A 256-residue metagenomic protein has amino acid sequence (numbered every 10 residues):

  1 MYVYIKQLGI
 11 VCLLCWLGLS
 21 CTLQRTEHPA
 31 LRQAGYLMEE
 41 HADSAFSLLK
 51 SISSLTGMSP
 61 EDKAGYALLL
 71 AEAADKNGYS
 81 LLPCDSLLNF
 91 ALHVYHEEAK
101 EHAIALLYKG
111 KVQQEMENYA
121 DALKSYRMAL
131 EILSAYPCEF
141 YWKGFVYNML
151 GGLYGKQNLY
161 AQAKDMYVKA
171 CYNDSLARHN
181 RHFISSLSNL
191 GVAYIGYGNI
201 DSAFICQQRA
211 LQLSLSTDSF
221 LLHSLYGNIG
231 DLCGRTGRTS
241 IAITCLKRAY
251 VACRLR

Functional and structural regions predicted by a protein language model:
M1-G9: Bacterial N-terminal signal peptides that target proteins for export
G9-G18: Bacterial N-terminal signal peptides
G18-R256: A "functional boundary" signal
